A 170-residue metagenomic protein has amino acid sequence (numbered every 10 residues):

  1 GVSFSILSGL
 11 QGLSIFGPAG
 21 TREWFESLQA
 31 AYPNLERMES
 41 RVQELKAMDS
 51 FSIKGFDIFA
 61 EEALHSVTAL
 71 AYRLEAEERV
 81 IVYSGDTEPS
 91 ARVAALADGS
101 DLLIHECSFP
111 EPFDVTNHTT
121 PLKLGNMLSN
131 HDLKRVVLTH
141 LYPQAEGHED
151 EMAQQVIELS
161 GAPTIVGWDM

Functional and structural regions predicted by a protein language model:
G1-Y83, E88, A95, D150-M170: Binuclear metal-dependent hydrolase catalytic cores
P89-M170: Cap/insert and terminal regions of metallo-dependent hydrolase folds
